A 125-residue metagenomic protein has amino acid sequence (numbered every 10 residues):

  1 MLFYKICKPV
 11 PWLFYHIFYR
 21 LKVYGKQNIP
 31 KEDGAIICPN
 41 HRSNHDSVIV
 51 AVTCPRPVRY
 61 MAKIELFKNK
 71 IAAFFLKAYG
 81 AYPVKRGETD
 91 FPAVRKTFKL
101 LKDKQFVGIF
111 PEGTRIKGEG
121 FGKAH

Functional and structural regions predicted by a protein language model:
F3-Y4, K8, Y15-H125: Soluble catalytic domains of membrane acyltransferases
